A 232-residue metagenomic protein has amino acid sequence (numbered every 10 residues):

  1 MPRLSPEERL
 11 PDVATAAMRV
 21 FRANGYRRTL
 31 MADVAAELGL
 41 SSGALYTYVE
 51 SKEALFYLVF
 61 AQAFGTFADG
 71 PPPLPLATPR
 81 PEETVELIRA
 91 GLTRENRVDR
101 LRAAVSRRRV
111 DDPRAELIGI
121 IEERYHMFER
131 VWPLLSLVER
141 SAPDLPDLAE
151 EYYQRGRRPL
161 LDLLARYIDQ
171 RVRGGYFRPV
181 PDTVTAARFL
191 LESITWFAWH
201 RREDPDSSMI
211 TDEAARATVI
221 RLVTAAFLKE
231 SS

Functional and structural regions predicted by a protein language model:
M1-D12: Short, Lys/Arg-enriched anionic-surface-contact patches
D12, V20-D69, P75-A77: Helix-turn-helix
A16, V20, Q62, S193-F197: Amphipathic alpha-helical interface segments
N24, S51, R130-W132, D144-P146: Short loop-to-helix capping motifs
A61-L117: Amphipathic alpha-helical linker/stalk segments
V110-E139, D147-G174, T185: Amphipathic alpha-helical packing segments from all-alpha helical-bundle domains
L135-R140, E150, Q154, R158 (+1 more regions): Hydrophobic/aromatic-rich alpha-helical bundle segments in the mid-to-C-terminal region
F227-S232: C-terminal effector-binding regulatory domain of bacterial HTH transcription factors
